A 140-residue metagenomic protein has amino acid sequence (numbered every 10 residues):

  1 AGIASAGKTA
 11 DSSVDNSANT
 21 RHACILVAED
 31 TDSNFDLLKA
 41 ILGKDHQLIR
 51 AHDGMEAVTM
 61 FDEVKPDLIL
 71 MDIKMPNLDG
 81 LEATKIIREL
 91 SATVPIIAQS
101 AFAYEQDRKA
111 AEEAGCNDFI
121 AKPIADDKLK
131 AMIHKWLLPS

Functional and structural regions predicted by a protein language model:
A1, S33, I124-I133: C-terminal output helix
A1-N16, W136: C-terminal catalytic ATP-binding subdomain
E29: Conserved acidic carboxylate
D36-G43: Charged docking surfaces used in two-component/phosphorelay signaling
R50-L68, E89: Acidic, metal-coordinating helix/loop segments flanking the phosphotransfer/catalytic sites of two-component signaling
M75: Receiver (REC) domain active-site loop signature in two-component systems and cognate sites in sensor histidine kinases
